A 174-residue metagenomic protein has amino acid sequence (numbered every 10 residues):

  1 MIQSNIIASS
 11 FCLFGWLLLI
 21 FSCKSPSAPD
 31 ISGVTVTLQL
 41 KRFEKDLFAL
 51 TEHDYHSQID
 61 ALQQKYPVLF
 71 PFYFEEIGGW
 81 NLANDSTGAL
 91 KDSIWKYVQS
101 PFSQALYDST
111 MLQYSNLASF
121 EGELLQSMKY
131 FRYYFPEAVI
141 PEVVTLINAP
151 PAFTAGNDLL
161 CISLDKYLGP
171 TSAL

Functional and structural regions predicted by a protein language model:
M1-F11: Bacterial N-terminal signal peptides that target proteins for export
L19-S22: C-terminal motif of bacterial Sec signal peptides marking the signal peptidase cleavage site
K24-K96: N-terminal mature-domain "stem" immediately C-terminal to a signal peptide or N-terminal signal-anchor/transmembrane
S93-L174: Acidic/His-rich structured neighborhood in mature extracellular/periplasmic domains
